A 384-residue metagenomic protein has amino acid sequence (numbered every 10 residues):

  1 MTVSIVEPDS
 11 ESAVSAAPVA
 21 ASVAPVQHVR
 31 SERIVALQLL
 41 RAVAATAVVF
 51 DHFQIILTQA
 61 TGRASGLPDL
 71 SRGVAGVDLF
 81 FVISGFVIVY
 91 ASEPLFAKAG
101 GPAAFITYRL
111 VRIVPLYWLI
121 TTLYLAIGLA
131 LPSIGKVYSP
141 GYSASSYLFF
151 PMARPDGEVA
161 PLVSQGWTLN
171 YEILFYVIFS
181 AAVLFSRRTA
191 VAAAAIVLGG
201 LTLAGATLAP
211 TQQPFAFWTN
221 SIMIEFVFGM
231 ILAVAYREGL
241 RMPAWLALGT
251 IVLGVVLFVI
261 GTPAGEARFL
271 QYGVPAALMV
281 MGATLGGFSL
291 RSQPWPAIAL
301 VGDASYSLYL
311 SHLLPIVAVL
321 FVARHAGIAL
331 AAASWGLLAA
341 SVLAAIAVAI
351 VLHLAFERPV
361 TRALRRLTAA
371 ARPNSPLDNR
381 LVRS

Functional and structural regions predicted by a protein language model:
V3-A36, V43-T46, F50-G73, V89-A103 (+6 more regions): Alpha-helical transmembrane segments in multi-pass integral membrane proteins
S4-I5, P68-A75, V89-S92, P102-A103 (+5 more regions): Membrane-interface helix-loop-helix regions
D78-F81, I224: His/acidic/aromatic-lined binding-pocket segments of jelly-roll/cupin-type domains and related regulatory beta-sandwich
R109, I113-Y117, A304-S311: Loop-to-transmembrane-helix entry motif
